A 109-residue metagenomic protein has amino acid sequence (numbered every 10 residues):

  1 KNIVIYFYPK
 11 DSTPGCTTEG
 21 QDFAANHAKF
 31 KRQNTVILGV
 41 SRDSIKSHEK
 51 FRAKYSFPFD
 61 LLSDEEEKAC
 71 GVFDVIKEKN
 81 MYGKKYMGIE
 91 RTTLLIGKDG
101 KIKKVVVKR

Functional and structural regions predicted by a protein language model:
K1-R109: Chalcogenol-based redox active-site neighborhoods
